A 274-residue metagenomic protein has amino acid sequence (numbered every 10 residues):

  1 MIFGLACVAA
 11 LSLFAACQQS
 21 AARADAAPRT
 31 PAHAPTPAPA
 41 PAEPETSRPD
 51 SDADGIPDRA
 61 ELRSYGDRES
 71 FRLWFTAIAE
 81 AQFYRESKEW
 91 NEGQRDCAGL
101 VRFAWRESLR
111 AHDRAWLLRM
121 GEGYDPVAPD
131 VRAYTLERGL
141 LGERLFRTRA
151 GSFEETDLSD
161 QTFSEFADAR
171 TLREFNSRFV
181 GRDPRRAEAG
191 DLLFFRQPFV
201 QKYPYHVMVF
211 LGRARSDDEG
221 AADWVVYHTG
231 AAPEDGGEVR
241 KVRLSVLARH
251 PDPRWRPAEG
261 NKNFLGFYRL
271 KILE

Functional and structural regions predicted by a protein language model:
G4-F14: Bacterial N-terminal signal peptides
C7, A22-A24: Nuclease-adjacent, charged terminal/linker segments that flank catalytic cores
Q18-S20: Bacterial signal peptide processing site
D25-A42: Ser/Thr-rich, Proline-interspersed low-complexity disordered segments
A40-F163: N-terminal capping segments
P126-E234: ...with weaker cross-activation on analogous glycine-rich loops/strands in unrelated enzymes
A221-E274: Low-complexity, Gly/Ser/Thr/Pro-rich intrinsically disordered linker/tail segments
